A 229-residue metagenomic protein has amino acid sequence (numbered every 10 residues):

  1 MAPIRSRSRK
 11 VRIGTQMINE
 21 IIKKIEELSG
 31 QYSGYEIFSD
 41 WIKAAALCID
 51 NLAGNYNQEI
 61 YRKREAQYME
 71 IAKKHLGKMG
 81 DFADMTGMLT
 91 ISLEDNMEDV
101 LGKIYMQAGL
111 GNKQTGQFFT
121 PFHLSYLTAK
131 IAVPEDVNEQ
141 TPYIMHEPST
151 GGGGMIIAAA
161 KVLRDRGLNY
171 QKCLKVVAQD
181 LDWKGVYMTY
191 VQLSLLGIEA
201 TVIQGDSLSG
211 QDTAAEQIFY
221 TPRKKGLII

Functional and structural regions predicted by a protein language model:
M1-I13: N-terminal amphipathic/basic-hydrophobic helices that include classical n-h-c signal peptides and signal-anchor
A2, L227-I228: Peripheral peptide segments
K10-G167: Class I S-adenosyl-L-methionine
N112-K113, K175, T189: A generic, residue-level signal for flexible/boundary positions that often mark functional hotspots
I144, C173-K175: Residues at the starts of beta-strands that form the adenosine-phosphate
L168-N169, D182, Y187-L227: S-adenosyl-L-methionine
V176-D180: Conserved SAM-binding motif I beta-strand of class I
